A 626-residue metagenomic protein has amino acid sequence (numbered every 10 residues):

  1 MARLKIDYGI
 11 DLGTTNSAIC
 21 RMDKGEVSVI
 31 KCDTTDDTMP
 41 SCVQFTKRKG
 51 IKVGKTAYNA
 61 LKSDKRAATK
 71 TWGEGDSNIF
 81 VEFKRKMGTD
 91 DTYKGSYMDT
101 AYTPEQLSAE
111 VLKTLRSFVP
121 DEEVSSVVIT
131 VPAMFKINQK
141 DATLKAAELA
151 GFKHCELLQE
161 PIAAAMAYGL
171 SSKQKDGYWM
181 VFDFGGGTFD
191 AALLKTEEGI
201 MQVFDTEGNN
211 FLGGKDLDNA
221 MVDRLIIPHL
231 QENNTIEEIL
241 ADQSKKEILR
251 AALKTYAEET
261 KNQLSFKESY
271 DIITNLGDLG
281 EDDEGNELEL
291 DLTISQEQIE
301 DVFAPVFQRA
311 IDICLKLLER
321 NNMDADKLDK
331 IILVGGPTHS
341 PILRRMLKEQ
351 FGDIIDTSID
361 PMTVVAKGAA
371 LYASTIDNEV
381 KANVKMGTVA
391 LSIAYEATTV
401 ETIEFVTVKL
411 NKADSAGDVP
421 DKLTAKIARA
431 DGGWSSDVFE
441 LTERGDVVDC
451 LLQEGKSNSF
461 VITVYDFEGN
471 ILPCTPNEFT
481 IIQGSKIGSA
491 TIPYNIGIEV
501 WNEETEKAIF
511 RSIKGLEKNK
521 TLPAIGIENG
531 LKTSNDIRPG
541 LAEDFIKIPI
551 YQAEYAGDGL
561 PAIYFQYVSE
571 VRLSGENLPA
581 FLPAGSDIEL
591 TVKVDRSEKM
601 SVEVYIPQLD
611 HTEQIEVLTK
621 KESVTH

Functional and structural regions predicted by a protein language model:
M1-F83, T100-A101, P120-H626: Oxyanion-binding/catalytic loops of NTP- or PPi-dependent enzymes
Y93-Y97: AMP-dependent adenylate-forming
P104-S117, D121: Short, acidic loop-to-helix structural element flanking the phosphoryl-transfer center in phosphate-processing enzymes
